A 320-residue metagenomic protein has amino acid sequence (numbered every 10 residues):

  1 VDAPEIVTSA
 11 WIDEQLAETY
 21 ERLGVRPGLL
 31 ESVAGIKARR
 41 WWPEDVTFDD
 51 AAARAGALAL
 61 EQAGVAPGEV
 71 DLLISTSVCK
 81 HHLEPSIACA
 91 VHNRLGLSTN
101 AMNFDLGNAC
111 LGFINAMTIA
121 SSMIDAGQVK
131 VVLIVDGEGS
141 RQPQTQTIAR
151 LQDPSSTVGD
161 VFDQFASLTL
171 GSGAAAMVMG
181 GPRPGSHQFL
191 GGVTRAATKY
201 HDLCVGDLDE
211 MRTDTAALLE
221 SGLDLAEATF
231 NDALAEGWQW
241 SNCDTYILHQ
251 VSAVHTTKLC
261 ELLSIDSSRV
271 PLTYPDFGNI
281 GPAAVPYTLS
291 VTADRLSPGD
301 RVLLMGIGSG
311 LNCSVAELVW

Functional and structural regions predicted by a protein language model:
V1-D45, D153-E220, V319: Condensing-enzyme catalytic core mediating Claisen C-C bond formation in acyl metabolism
I12-E18, I87-S98, S121-A126, T147-V158 (+3 more regions): A glycine- and small-aliphatic-rich helix-loop capping segment at beta-alpha/alpha-beta transitions that lines
V25-R26, F48-A63, I87, S221-E236 (+1 more regions): Short, well-ordered amphipathic alpha-helical segments that serve as non-catalytic structural scaffolds within diverse
I36-K37, E69-L72, N93-L106, S155-F162 (+2 more regions): Glycine/charged-rich beta-loop-alpha catalytic/anionic-binding loops adjacent to active sites
D49, A53-G56, C79-H81, S98-N100 (+4 more regions): Claisen-condensing/thiolase-fold acyl-transfer catalytic domains that form or cleave C-C bonds in fatty acid
T76, G107, V132-E138, M179 (+1 more regions): Short beta-strand segments
Q128-T147, A197-H201: Acyl-CoA/ACP chain-elongation machinery
L203-T245: Oxyanion-binding "anion nests"
